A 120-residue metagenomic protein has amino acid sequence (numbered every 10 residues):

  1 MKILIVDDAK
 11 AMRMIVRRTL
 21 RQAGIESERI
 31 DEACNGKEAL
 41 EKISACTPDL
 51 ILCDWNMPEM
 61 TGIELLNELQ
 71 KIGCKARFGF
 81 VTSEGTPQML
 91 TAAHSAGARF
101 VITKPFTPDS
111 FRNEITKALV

Functional and structural regions predicted by a protein language model:
K10-D31: Two-component/phosphorelay signaling modules centered on CheY-like receiver
E32-E41, G62: Helix N-cap/capping motif at the beta->alpha junctions
E41, I63-C74: Short amphipathic alpha-helix used as the core "switch/output" element in two-component signaling
C46-L52: Active-site beta3 strand of CheY-like receiver
D54, T82: Active-site residues of response regulator receiver
M57: Receiver (REC) domain active-site loop signature in two-component systems and cognate sites in sensor histidine kinases
E64, G85-F100: Alpha4 helix (beta4-alpha4-beta5 surface) of REC/receiver domains from two-component response regulators
Q88, F106-I115: C-terminal output helix
